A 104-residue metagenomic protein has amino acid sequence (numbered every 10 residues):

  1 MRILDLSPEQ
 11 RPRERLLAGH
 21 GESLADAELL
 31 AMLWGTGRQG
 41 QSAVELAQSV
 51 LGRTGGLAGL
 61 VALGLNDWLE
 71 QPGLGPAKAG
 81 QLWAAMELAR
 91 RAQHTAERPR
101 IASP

Functional and structural regions predicted by a protein language model:
M1-Q71: Long, highly charged, low-complexity intrinsically disordered interaction regions that mediate electrostatic DNA/RNA
R11-R15, K78, R90-R91: Basic side chains
L29-T36, G80, A84-E87, R91: Short, hydrophobic/amphipathic alpha-helical patches that form generic packing surfaces within helical domains
A43, R91-Q93: A generic membrane alpha-helix/interface feature
A47, A85-E87, A96: Generic secondary-structure boundary signal with a strong preference for alpha-helix termini
N66, K78-A79: Short, charged amphipathic alpha-helical surface segments
Q93-P104: Long, charged amphipathic helices and adjacent flexible linkers at domain junctions
